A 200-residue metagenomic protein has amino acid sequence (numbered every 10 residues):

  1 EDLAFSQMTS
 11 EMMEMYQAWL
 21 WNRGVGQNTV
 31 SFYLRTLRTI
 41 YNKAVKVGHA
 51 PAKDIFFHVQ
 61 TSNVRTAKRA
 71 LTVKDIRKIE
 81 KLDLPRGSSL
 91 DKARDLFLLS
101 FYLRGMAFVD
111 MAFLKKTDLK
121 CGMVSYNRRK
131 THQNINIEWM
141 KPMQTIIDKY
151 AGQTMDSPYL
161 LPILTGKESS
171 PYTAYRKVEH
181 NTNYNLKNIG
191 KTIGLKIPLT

Functional and structural regions predicted by a protein language model:
E1-A67, K81-P85: N-terminal core-binding DNA-recognition domain of tyrosine recombinases/integrases
T9, T29, Y33-T36, D75 (+5 more regions): Hydrophobic (often cysteine-bearing) scaffold residues that line and stabilize catalytic clefts of nucleotide/cofactor
A50, D54-F108, A112: Basic, Lys/Arg- and aromatic-enriched nucleic-acid-binding interface segment
A70, R128-H132: Catalytic-site neighborhood detector that most strongly recognizes the C-terminal catalytic loop/helix of tyrosine
K81, P85-S88, D156, N183-T200: Short, basic (Lys/Arg/His-rich) helix/loop patches that form interaction surfaces in the mid-to-C-terminal regions
D110-F113, P198-T200: Active-site-proximal segment of tyrosine recombinases
G122-R128, P198-T200: Short functional hotspots where side chains directly engage DNA or cofactors
T131-K149, S157-N188: C-terminal catalytic core of Y-nucleophile DNA break-rejoin enzymes
